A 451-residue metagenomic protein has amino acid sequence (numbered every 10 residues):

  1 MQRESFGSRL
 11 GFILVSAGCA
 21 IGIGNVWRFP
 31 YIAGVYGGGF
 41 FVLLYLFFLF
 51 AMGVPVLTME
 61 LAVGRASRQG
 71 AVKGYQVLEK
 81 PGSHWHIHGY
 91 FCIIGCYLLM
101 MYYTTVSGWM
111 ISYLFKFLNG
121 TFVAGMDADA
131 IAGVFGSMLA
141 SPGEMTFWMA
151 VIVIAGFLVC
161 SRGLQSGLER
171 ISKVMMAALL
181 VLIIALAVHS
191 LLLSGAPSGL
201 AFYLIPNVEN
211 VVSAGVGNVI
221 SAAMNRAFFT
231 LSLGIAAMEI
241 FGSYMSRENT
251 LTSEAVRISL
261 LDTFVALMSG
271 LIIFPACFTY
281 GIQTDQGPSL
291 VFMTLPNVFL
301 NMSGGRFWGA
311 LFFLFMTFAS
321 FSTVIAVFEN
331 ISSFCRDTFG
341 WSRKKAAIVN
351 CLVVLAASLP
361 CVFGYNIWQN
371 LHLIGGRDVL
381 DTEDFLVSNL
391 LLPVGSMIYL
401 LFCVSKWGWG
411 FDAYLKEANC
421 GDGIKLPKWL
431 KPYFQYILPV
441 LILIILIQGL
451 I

Functional and structural regions predicted by a protein language model:
M1-W27, V56-L61, R65-L78, G82-I87 (+2 more regions): Membrane-interface "cap" regions at the ends of multi-pass membrane proteins
Q2-F6, E169, K173-F321, I325 (+1 more regions): Membrane-embedded translocation segments of transport machinery
R3-E4, I32-Y36, A66-F91, T104-Q165 (+5 more regions): Inter-helical loop and helix-membrane interface segments of multi-pass membrane transporters/permeases
S5-S16, F41-L44, S83-Y97, T146-I152 (+5 more regions): Select transmembrane alpha-helical segments in multipass membrane proteins
G11-F48, A236-G242, T252-V256, L260-L261 (+1 more regions): Transmembrane helix-boundary motif of multi-pass solute transporters/channels
G11-I13, C19, T146-F147, L261-L267 (+4 more regions): Loop-to-transmembrane helix boundary motifs in multi-pass membrane proteins
S320-A326, A347-Y365, D381-L415: Hydrophobic alpha-helical segments of multi-pass membrane transport proteins
L373, R377-L401, G423-I451: A generic transmembrane alpha-helix motif of multi-pass inner-membrane proteins
